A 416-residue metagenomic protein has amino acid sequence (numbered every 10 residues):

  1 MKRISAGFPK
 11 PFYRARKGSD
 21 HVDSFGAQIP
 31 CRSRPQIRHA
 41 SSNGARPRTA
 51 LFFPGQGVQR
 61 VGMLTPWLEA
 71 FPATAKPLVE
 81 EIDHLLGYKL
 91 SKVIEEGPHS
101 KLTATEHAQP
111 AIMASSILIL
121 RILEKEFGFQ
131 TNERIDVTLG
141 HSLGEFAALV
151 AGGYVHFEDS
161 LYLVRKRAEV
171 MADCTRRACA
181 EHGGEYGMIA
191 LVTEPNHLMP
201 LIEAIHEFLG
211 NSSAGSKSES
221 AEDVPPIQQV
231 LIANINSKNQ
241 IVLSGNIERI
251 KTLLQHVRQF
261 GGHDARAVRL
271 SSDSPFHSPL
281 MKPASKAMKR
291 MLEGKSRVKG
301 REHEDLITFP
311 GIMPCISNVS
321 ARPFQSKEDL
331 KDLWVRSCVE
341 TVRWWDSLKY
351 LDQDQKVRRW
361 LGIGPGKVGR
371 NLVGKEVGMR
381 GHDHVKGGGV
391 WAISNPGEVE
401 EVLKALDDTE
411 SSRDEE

Functional and structural regions predicted by a protein language model:
K2-I4: Fungal secretory targeting signals
P9, R14, F25-K217, R359-L406 (+1 more regions): FabD-like malonyl-/acyl-CoA
S24, C315, S326, D332 (+2 more regions): A cross-taxonomic marker for long C-terminal extensions/tails that follow the last structured domain
G57-V58, G152-R336: Alpha/beta catalytic cores of group-transfer enzymes, especially the acyltransferase/condensing modules of polyketide
I122-E126, H256, Y350, D354: A generic secondary-structure signal
E133, G311, Q355: Structured loop/turn residues at beta-strand edges in well-structured enzyme cores
K289-L292, E410-E416: A polyampholytic, Gly/Pro-enriched intrinsically disordered region
C338-R358: A short, acidic, amphipathic alpha-helical segment used as a generic capping/interface helix at domain edges
